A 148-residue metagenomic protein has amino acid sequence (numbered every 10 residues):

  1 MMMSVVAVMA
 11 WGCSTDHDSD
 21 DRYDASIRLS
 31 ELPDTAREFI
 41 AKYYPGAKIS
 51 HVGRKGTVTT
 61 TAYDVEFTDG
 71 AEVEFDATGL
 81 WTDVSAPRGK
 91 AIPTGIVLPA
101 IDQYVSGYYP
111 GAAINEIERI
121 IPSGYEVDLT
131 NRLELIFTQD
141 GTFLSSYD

Functional and structural regions predicted by a protein language model:
M1-A7: Sec-dependent N-terminal signal peptides
A7-S30: Bacterial Sec-dependent N-terminal signal peptides
H17-A25, L80-K90: Acidic/histidine-rich, surface-exposed loop or edge segments in extracytoplasmic proteins
I27-I49, I92-N115: Short, non-transmembrane alpha-helical segments in secretory-pathway proteins
L29-G70, E74, T78: Post-signal-peptide N-terminal segment of Sec-exported extracytoplasmic proteins
S50-E66, A113-T130: A cross-family detector of function-defining hotspots
T61-P87, D128-D148: Amphipathic N-proximal alpha-helical interface segments
V84, P99-S106, E116-E118, P122-Y125 (+1 more regions): Flexible "stalk/tail and boundary" regions
